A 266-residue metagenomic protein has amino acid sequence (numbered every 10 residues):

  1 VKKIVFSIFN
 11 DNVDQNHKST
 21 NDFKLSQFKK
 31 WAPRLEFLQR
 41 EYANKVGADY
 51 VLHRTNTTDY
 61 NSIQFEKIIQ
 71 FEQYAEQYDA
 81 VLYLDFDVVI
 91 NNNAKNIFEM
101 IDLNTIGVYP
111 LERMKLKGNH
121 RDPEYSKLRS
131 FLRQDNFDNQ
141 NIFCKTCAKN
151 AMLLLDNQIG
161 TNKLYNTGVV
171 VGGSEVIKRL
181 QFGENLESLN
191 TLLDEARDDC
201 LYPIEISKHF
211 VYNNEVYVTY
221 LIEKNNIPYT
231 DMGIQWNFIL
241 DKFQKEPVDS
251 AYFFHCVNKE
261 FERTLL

Functional and structural regions predicted by a protein language model:
V1-R34, E99-I101, L164, V176 (+1 more regions): Long, low-complexity, intrinsically disordered polar/charged segments
V1-Y78, V257-E262: N-terminal anchoring/stem segment of glycosyltransferases
V5-F6, V51-H53, L82-D85, G107-Y109 (+2 more regions): A structural signal for short, well-ordered beta-strand segments and their strand-loop junctions that often border
D14-Q15, T58-Y60, I90-N93, F98-E99 (+5 more regions): Short catalytic/ligand-binding loop motif for oxyanion handling, primarily in non-cytosolic enzymes, centered on
T58-L82, N91-F98, I106-Y109, Y165 (+2 more regions): A conserved donor-nucleotide-binding helix/loop in the catalytic core of Leloir-type glycosyltransferases
Y78, F86, N104, S250-A251: Short, well-ordered alpha-helix to beta-strand connector turns
I90-N141: Conserved donor-nucleotide/metal-binding helix-loop-beta segment in metal-dependent transferases, i.e., the alpha-helix
F143-L265: Catalytic core and acceptor-binding pocket of nucleotide-sugar-dependent glycosyltransferases
